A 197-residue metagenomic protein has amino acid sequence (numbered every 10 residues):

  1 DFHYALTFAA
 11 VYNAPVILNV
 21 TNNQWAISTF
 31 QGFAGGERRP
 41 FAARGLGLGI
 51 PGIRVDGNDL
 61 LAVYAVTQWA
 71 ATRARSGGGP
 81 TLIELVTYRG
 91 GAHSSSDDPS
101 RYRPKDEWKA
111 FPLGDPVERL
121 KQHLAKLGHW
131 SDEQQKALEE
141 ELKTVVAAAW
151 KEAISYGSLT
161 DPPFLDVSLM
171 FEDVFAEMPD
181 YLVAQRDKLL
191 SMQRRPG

Functional and structural regions predicted by a protein language model:
D1-S158: Glycine-rich ThDP/TPP pyrophosphate-binding loop and its adjacent helix/strand module within ThDP-dependent enzymes
P163-G197: Intrinsic disorder at enzyme termini
